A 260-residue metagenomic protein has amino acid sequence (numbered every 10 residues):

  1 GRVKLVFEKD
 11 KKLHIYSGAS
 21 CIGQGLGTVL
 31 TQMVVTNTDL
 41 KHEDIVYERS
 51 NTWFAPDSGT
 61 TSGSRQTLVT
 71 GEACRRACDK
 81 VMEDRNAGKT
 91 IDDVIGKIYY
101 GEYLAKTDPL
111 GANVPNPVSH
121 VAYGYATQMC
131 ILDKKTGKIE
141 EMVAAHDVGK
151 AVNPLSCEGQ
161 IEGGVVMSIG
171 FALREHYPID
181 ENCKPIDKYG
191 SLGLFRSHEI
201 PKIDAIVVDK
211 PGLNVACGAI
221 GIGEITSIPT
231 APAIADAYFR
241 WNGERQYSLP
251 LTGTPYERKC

Functional and structural regions predicted by a protein language model:
G1-K12, S17, C21-Q24, V118-T127 (+1 more regions): Conserved beta-alpha junction segments in alpha/beta enzyme cores
G25-L26, P229: Residue-level recognition of alpha-helix initiation/capping sites
L26, L30-M33: Thiamine diphosphate
M33-C260: C-terminal catalytic domains of large/alpha subunits in multi-subunit enzymes
